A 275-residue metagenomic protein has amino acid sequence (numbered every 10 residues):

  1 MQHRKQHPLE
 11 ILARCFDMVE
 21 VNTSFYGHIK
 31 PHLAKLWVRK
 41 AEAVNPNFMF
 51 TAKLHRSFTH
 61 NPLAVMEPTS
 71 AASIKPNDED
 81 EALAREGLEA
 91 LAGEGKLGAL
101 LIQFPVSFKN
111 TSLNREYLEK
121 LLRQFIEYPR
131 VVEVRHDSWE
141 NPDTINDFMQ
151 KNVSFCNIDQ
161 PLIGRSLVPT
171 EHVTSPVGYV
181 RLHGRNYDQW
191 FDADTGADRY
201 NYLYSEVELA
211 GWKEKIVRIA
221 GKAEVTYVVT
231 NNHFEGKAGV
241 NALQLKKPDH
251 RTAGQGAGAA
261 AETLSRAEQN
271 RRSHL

Functional and structural regions predicted by a protein language model:
M1-L275: Residues lining hydrophobic/aromatic ligand-binding pockets adjacent to catalytic sites
